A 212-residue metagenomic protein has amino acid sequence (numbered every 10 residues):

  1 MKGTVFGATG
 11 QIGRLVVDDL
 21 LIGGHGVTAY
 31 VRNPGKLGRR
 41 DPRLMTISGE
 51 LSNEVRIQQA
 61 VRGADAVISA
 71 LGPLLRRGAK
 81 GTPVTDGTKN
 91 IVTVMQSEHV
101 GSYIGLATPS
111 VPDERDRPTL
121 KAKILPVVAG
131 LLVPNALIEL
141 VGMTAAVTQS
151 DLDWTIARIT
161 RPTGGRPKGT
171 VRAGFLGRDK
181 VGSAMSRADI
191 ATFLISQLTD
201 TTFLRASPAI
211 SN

Functional and structural regions predicted by a protein language model:
G3-G23: N-terminal Rossmann NAD(P)H-binding glycine-rich loop of SDR-like oxidoreductase domains
T4, G35-N90, V94-S97, L198-T202: NAD(P)H-binding glycine-rich loop region in Rossmannoid oxidoreductase-like domains and their noncatalytic homologs
F6, Y30, A70-L71, Y103-P109 (+1 more regions): SDR active-site strand-loop-helix element
G26, P34, G78, D86-N135 (+3 more regions): Conserved Rossmann-fold NAD(P)-dependent oxidoreductase catalytic core, especially the SDR/UDP-sugar
V84-G87, E139, A157, S183-I195 (+1 more regions): Substrate-positioning beta->alpha
R117, R166-V171, Q197-A206: Glycine/proline-rich active-site loop of Rossmann-fold NAD(P)-dependent oxidoreductases
A206-N212: Short-chain dehydrogenase/reductase
